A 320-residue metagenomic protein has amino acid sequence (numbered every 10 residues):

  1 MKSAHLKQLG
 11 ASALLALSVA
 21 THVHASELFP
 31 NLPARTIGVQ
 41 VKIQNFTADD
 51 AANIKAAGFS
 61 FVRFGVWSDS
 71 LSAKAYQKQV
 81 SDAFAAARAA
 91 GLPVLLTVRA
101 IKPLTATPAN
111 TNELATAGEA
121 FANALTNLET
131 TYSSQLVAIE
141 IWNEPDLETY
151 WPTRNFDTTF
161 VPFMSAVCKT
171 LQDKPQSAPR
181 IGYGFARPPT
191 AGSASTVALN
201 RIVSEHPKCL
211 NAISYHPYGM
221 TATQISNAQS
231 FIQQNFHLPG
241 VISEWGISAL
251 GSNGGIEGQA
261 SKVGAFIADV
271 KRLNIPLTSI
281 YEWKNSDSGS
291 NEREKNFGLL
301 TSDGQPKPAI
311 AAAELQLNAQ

Functional and structural regions predicted by a protein language model:
K2-G10: Bacterial N-terminal signal peptides that target proteins for export
G10-A20: Bacterial N-terminal signal peptides
T21-A25: Sec/Tat signal peptide C-region and signal peptidase I cleavage site
S26-W67: Boundary/entry segment of secreted carbohydrate-active catalytic domains
R35-V41, V62-F64, V94-V98, V137-I141 (+4 more regions): Hydrophobic faces of well-ordered beta-strands that scaffold small-molecule active sites in alpha/beta enzyme cores
N45-A48, S72-Q79, L104-L210, P217-F236 (+2 more regions): Active-site cleft segment of glycoside hydrolase catalytic domains centered on the general acid/base Glu
V62-S68, V80-A115, I141-W142: Structural motif corresponding to the early beta-alpha repeats
G251, G255-Q320: Substrate-binding cleft of secreted/luminal carbohydrate-active enzymes
